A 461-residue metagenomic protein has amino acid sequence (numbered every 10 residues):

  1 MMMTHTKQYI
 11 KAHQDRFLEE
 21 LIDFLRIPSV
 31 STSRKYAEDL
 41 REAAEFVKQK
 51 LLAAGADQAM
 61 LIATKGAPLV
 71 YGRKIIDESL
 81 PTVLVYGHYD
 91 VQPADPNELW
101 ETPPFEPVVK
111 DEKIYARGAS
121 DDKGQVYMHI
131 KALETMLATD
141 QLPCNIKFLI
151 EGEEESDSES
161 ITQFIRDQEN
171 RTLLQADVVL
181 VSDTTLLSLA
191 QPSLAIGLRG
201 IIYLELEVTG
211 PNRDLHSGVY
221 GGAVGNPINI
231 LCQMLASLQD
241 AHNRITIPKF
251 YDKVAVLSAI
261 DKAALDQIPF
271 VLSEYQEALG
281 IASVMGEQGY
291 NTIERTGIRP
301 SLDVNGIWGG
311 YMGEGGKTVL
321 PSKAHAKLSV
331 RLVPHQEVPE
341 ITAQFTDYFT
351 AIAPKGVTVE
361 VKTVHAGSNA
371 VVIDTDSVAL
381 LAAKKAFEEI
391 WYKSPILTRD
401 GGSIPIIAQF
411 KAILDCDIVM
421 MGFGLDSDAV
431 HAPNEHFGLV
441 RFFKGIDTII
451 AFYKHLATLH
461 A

Functional and structural regions predicted by a protein language model:
M2-N97, K323: N-terminal helical capping/dimerization or prosegment-like subdomains of hydrolases acting on amide or phosphate bonds
K65, Y89-V91, L149-D157, S182-L186 (+3 more regions): Acidic, glycine-rich active-site loops and adjacent beta-strand->loop/helix elements that engage anionic groups
L80-I150, K444: Active-site metal-coordination/substrate-binding segment of hydrolases, especially metallo-dependent peptidases
S120, N212, V330-V338, G367-S368: A generic structural motif
S120-G197, A461: Acidic/histidine-rich catalytic neighborhood of metal-dependent amide-processing enzymes
Q163, G221-N243: A short core secondary-structure module
S188-L189, T246-K323, H335-D347, I352 (+1 more regions): An extended, acidic, His-containing surface patch that forms the Zn2+-binding/catalytic region of metallohydrolases
S193-T209, M421: Flexible glycine/proline-rich, aromatic-decorated loop/lid segments
